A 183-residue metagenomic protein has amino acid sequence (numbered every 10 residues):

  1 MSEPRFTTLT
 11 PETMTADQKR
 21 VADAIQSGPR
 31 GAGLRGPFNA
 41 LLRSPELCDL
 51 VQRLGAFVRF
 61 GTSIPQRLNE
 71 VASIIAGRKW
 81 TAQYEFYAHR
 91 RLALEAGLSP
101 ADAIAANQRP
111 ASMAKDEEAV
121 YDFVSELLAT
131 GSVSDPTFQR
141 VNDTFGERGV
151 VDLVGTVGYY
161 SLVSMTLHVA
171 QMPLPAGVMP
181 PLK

Functional and structural regions predicted by a protein language model:
M1-K183: Hydrophobic alpha-helical segments
